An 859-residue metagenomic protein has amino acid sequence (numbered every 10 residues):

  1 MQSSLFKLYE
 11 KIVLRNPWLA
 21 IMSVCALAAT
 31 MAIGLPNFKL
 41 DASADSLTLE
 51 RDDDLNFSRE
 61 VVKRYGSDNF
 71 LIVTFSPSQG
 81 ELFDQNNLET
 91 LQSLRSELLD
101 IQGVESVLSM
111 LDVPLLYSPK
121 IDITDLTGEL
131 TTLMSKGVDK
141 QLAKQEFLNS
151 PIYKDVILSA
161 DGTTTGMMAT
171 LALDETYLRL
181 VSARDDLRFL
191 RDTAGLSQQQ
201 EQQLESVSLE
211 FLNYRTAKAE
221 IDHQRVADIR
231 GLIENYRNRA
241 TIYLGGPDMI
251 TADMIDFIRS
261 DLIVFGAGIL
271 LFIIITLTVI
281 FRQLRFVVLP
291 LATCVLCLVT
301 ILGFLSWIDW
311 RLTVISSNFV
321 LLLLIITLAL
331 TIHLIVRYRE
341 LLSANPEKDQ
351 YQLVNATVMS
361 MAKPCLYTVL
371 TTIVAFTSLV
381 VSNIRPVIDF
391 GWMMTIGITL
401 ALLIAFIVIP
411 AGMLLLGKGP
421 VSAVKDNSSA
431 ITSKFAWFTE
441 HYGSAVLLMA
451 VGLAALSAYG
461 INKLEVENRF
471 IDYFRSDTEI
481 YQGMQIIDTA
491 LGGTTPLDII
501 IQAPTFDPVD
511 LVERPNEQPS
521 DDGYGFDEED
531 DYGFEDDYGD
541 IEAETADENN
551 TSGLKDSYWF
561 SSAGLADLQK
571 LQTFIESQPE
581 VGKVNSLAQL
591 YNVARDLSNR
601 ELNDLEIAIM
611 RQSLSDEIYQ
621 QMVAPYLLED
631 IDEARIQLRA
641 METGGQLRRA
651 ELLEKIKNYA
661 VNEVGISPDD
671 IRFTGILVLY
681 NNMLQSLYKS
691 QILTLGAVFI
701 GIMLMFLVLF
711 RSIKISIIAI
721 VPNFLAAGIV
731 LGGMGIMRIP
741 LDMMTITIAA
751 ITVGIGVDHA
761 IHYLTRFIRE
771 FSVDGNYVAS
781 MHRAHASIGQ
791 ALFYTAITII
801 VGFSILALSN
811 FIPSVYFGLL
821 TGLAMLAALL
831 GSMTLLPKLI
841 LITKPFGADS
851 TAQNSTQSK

Functional and structural regions predicted by a protein language model:
M1-A42, S208-R469, G644, V661-K859: Membrane-embedded transmembrane helical bundles of large multi-pass transporters/channels
F38-N56, V466-G483: Alpha-helical transmembrane signal-anchor/signal-peptide segments
D41-L108, I501, F506-E517, S557: Juxtamembrane extramembrane loops of integral membrane proteins
R59, K63, G137-Q283, A566-K570 (+2 more regions): Extracytoplasmic
D68, D84-I152, F534: Non-transmembrane functional regions of envelope-associated proteins
N69-P77, T165-T170, T495-A503, P508 (+1 more regions): Active-site-flanking beta-strand signature of metal-NTP-handling nucleotidyl enzymes and homologous cyclase-like
R95-M110, R239, Q572-V584: Short acidic amphipathic segments
G443-D604: Juxtamembrane segments of multi-pass membrane proteins
